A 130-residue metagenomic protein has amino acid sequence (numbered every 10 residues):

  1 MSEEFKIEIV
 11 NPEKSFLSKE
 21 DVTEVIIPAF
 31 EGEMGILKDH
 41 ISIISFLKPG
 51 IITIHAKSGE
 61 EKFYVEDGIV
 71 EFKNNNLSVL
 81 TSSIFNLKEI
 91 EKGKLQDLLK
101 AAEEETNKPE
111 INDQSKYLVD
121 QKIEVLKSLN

Functional and structural regions predicted by a protein language model:
M1-E4, N112: N-terminal export/targeting signal detector
E8-K100: Compact, glycine-rich, soluble single-domain proteins
F85-N130: Acidic/glycine-rich phosphate/pyrophosphate-binding loops and surrounding catalytic core that coordinate Mg2+
